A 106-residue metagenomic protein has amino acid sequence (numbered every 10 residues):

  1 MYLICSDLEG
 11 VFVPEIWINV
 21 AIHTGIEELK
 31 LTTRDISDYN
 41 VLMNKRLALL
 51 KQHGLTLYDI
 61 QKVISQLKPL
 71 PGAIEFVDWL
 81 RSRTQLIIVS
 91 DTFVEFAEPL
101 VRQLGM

Functional and structural regions predicted by a protein language model:
Y2-G105: Alpha-helical substrate-recognition element adjacent to the catalytic core
